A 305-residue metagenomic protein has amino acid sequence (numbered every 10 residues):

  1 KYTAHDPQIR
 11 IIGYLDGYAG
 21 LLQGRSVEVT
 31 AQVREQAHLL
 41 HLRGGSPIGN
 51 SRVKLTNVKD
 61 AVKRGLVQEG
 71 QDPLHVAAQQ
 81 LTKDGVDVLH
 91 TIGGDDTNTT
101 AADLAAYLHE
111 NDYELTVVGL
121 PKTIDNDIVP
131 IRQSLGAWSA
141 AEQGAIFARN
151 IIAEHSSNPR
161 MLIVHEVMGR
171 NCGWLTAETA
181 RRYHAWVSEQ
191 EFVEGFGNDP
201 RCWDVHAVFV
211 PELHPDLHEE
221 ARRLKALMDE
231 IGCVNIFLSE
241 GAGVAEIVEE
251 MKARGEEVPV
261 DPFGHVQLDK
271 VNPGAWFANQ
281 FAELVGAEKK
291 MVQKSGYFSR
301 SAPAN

Functional and structural regions predicted by a protein language model:
K1, Y14-A19, R52-V53, G94-D95 (+4 more regions): Short, ordered loop/turn segments at secondary-structure junctions
Y2-R34, A102, L108-I151: Glycine/threonine-rich beta-strand-loop-alpha-helix active-site module that forms ligand/phosphate-binding
Q8-D84: Glycine-rich nucleotide/cofactor/substrate-binding loop typically near the N-terminus or early in the first domain
G20-L21, T56, T97-T99, N126-D127 (+3 more regions): Flexible loop/turn segments at secondary-structure boundaries
H41-V62, K122-R132, S157-R160, V260-D261: Gly-rich Lys/Arg/Thr-decorated short loops/hinges at beta-loop-alpha junctions or inter-strand turns that position
Q79-Q80, D84, T91-G93, T99-D103 (+3 more regions): Accessory alpha-helical/coil subdomains and C-terminal extensions that flank or cap enzyme catalytic cores
V285-N305: C-terminal active-site/capping subdomain that shapes the small-molecule cofactor and substrate pocket of enzyme
